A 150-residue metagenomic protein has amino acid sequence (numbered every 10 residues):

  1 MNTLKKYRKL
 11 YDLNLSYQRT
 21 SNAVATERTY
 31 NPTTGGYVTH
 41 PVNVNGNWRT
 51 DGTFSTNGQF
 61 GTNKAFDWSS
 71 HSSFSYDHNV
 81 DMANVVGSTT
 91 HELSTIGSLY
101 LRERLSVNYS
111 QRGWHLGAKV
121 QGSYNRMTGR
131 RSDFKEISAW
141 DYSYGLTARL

Functional and structural regions predicted by a protein language model:
M1-L150: Exposed, low-structure sequence patches enriched in small/polar residues
